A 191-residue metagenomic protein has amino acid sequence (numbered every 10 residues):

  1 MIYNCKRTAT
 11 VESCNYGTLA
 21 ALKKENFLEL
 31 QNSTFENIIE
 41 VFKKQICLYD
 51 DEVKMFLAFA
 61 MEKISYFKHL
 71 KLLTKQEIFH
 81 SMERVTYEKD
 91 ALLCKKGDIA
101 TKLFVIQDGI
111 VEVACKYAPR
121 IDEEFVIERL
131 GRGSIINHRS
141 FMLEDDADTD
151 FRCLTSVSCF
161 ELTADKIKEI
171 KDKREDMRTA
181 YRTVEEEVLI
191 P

Functional and structural regions predicted by a protein language model:
M1-P191: Cytosolic regulatory regions built on CNB/CRP/Popeye-like sensor folds
